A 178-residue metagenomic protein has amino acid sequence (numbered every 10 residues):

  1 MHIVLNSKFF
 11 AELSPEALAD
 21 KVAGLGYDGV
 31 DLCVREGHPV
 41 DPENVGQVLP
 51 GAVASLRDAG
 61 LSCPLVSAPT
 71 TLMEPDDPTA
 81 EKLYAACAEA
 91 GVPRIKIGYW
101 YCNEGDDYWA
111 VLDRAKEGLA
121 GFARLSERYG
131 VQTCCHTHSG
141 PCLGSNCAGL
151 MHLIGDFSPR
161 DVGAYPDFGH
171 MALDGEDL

Functional and structural regions predicted by a protein language model:
M1-R94, A120, E127, D161: N-terminal pre-domain/capping segments
H2, G29, V66, G121-L178: Acidic/histidine-rich catalytic cores of soluble enzymes
F9-A11, V34-E36, P69-L72, Y99-N103 (+2 more regions): Active-site-proximal loop/turn and secondary-structure-junction residues that shape catalytic pockets, frequently
A17-L18, A115, T133: Hydrophobic, well-ordered secondary-structure segments that either form specific early membrane-associated helices used
E36-P42, N103-Y108, C135, L173-D174: A short acidic, helix-capping loop that chelates divalent metal ions and anchors anionic groups
E43, D76-D77, D107-W109, S145-N146 (+1 more regions): Short, well-ordered secondary-structure micro-motifs
A90-Y108, Y129-S139: Active-site groove signature of glycoside hydrolases
G105-L119: Active-site cleft segment of glycoside hydrolase catalytic domains centered on the general acid/base Glu
